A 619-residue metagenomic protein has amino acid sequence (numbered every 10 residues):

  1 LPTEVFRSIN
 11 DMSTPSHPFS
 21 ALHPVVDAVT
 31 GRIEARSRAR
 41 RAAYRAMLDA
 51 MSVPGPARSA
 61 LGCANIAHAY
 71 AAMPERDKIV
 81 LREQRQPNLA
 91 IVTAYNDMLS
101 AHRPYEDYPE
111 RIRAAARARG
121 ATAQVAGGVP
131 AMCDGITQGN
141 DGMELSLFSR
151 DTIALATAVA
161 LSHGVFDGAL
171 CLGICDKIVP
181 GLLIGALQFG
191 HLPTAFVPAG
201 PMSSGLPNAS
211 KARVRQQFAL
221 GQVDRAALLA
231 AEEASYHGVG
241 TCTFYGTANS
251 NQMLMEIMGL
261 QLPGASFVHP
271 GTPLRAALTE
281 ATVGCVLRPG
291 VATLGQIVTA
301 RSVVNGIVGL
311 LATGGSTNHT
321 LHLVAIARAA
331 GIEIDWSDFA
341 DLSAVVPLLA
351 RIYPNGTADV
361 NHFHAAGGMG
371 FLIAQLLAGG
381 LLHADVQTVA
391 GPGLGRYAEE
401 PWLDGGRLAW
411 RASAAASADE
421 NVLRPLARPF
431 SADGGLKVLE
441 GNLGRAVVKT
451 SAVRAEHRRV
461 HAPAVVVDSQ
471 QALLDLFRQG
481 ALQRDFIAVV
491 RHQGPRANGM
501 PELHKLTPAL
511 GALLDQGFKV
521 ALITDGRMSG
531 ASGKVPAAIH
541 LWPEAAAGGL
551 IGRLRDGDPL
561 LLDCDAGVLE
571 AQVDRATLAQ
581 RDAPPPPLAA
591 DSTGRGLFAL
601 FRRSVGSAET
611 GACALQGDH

Functional and structural regions predicted by a protein language model:
L1-D11: N-terminal amphipathic/basic-hydrophobic helices that include classical n-h-c signal peptides and signal-anchor
S13-P87, T93-D97, A101, E110-G127 (+6 more regions): Catalytic or ion-coupling anion/metal-binding cores of large enzyme and transporter domains
P104: Glycine-/small-residue-enriched capping loops at alpha/beta junctions
D107: Acidic/charged coordination and interface sites in well-structured regions
A126-G164: N-terminal small/polar loop signature for handling phosphorylated ligands or for N-terminal nucleophile
R150, L172-C175, G367: N-terminal glycine-rich "phosphate-gripper" loop used for MgATP/nucleotide binding and carboxylate activation
R150-T157, S162-G168, L474-D485, V489: Contiguous domain-boundary segments centered on the initiation and propagation of an alpha-helix
T157, L161-L182, P193-P198: A short, small-residue-rich loop immediately preceding and capping a beta-strand
